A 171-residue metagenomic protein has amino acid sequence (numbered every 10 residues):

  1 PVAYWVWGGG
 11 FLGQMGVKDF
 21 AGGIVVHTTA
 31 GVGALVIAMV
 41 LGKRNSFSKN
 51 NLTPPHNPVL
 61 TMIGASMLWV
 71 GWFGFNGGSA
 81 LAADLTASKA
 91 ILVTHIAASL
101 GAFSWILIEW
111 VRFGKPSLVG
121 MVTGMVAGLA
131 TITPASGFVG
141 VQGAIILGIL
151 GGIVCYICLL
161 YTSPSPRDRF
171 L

Functional and structural regions predicted by a protein language model:
P1-W5, G31-L35, M39, K43 (+6 more regions): Transmembrane alpha-helical segments of multi-pass membrane transport proteins and ion-pumping complexes
G10-M15, G77-L85: Membrane-interface helix termini and inter-helical loops of multi-pass transporters
G16-G23, N51-N57, D84-V93: Interfacial loop-to-helix junctions that mark the boundaries of transmembrane helices in multi-pass membrane
M39-H56: Alpha-helical transmembrane bundle and helix-membrane interface signal in multi-pass integral membrane proteins
P55-V59, P116-M125: Cytoplasmic-side transmembrane-helix entry/capping segments in multi-pass membrane proteins
S88-A98, G143-G148: Structural signature of hydrophobic alpha-helical transmembrane segments
W110-G114, A135-Q142: Membrane-interface helix caps and helix-loop-helix hairpins in membrane proteins
Y161-L171: Single conserved hydrophobic/aromatic residue that forms the stacking wall/gate of nucleotide- or nucleobase-binding
